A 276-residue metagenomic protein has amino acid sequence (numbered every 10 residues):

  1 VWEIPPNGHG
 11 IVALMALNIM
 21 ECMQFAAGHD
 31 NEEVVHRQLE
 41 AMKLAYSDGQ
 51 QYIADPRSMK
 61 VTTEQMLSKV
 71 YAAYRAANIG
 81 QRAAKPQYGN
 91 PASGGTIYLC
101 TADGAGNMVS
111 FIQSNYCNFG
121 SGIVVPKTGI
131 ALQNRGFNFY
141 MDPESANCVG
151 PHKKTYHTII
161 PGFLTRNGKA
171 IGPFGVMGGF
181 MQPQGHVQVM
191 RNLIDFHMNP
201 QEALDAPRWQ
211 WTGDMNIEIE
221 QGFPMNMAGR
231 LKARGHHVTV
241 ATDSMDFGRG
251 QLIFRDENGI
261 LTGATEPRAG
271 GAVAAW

Functional and structural regions predicted by a protein language model:
E3-G8, L164-M181: Extended C-terminal regions of large enzymes
P5-N7, Y88-A92, G150-Y156, A241-M245: Short Gly/Pro-enriched turn/cap motifs at secondary-structure boundaries
A13, G94-L99, M108, H157-G162 (+1 more regions): Short glycine-rich loop/turn motifs
N18-E21, V176-M198: Alpha-helical support elements that line or immediately flank enzyme active sites and cofactor-binding pockets
C22-N115, K127-T128, R135, T242: Internal maturation/activation junctions in enzymes
I79-Q87, Y140-V149, R234-H237: Short Pro/Gly-enriched beta-strand edge/turn motifs at strand-loop
A105, K153, H186, D195-M245: Extended C-terminal subregions enriched in glycine
N107-G172, F196, P200: Active-site rim segments in enzyme catalytic domains, especially the processed small/beta chain of N-terminal
